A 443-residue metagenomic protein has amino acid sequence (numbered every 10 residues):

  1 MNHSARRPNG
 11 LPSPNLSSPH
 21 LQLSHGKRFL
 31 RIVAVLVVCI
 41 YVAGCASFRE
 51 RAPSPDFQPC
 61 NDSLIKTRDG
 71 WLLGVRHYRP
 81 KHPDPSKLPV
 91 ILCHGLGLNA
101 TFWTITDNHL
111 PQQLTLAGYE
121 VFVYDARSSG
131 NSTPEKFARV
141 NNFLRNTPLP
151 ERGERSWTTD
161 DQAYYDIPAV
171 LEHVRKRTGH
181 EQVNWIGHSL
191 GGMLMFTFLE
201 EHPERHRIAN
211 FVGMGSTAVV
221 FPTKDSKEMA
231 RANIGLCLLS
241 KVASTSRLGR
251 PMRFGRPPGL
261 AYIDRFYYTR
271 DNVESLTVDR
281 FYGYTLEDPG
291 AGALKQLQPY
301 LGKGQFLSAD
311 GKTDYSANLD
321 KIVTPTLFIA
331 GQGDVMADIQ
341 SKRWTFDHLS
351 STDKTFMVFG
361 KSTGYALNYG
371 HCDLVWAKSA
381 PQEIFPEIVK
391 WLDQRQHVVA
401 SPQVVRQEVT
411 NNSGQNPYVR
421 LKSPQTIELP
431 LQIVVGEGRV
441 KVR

Functional and structural regions predicted by a protein language model:
R51-R79: N-terminal cap/lid segment of alpha/beta-hydrolase-fold proteins
H82-G130, E135: Short, surface-exposed "cap/lid" segments of acyl-processing enzymes
G153-R175: Alpha/beta-hydrolase active-site loop
K176-E181, I186, L190-Q305: Alpha/beta-hydrolase-fold enzymes
I322, F328-A330: Short beta-strand/loop motif that positions the catalytic acidic residue of the alpha/beta-hydrolase fold
D338-D347: Short alpha-helix in the alpha/beta-hydrolase fold that links the catalytic acid
L349-N368: Catalytic histidine neighborhood in serine/cysteine hydrolases with alpha/beta-hydrolase-type architecture
S362, A366-Y418: Catalytic active-site module of serine/aspartate enzymes centered on a nucleophile-bearing elbow/loop
